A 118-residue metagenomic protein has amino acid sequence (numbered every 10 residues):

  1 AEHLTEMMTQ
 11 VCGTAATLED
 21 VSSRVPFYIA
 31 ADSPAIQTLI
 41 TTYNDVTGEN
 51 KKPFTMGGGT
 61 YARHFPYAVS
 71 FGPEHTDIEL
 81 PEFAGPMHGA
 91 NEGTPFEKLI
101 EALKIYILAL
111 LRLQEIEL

Functional and structural regions predicted by a protein language model:
A1-L118: Metal-dependent amide/peptide-bond hydrolase catalytic core, centered on the "pita-bread" metallohydrolase fold
